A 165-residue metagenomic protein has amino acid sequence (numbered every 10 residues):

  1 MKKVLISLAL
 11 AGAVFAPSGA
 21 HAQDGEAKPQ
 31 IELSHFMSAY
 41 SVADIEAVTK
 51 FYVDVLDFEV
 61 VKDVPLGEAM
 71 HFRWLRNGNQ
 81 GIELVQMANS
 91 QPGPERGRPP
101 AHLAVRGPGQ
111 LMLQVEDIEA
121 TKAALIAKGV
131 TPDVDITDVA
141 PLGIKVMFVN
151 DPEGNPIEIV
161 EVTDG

Functional and structural regions predicted by a protein language model:
M1-V4: Positively charged n-region of N-terminal signal peptides that target proteins for export
S7-A16: Bacterial N-terminal signal peptides
S18-A22: Sec/Tat signal peptide C-region and signal peptidase I cleavage site
Q23-F36, E59-M112, K122-N150, V162-G165: Vicinal oxygen chelate
A39-S41, V48-T49, F58-V61: Mature, secreted membrane-active peptide modules
V48-V53, L125, G154: Conserved active-site tyrosine of GNAT-family acetyltransferases
I159: Short glycine-/small-residue motifs
